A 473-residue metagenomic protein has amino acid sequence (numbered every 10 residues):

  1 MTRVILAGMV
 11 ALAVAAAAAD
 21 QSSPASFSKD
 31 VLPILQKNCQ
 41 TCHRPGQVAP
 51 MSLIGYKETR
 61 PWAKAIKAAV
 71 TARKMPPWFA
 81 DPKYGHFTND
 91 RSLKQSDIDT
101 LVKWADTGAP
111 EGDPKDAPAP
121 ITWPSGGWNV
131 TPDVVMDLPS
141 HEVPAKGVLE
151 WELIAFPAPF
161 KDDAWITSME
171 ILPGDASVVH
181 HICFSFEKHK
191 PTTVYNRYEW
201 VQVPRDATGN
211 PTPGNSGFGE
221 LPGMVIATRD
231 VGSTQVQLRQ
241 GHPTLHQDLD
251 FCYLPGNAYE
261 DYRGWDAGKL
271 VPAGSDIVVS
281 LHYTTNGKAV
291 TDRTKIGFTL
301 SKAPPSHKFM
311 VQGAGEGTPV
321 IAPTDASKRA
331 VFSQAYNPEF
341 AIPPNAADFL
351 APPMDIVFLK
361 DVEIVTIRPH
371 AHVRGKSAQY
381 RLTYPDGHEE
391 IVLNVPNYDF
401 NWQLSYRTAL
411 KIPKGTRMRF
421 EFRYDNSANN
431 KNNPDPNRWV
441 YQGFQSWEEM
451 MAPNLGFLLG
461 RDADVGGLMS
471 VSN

Functional and structural regions predicted by a protein language model:
M1-T2, K188: Short linear, low-complexity motifs centered on an aromatic residue
R3, S23-F27, N473: Compositionally biased regions
R3-A15: Bacterial N-terminal signal peptides
I5, L35, R73, L350-P352: Short hydrophobic/aromatic-rich motifs at helix boundaries and adjacent loops
V14, P114, P319-P323: Residues at secondary-structure transition points
A16-K161, L172, G274-S280, T285: Aromatic- and Gly/Pro-enriched helix-to-coil junctions and flexible linker segments
W128-D464, V471-N473: His-enriched metal-coordination microenvironments in redox/metal-binding proteins
